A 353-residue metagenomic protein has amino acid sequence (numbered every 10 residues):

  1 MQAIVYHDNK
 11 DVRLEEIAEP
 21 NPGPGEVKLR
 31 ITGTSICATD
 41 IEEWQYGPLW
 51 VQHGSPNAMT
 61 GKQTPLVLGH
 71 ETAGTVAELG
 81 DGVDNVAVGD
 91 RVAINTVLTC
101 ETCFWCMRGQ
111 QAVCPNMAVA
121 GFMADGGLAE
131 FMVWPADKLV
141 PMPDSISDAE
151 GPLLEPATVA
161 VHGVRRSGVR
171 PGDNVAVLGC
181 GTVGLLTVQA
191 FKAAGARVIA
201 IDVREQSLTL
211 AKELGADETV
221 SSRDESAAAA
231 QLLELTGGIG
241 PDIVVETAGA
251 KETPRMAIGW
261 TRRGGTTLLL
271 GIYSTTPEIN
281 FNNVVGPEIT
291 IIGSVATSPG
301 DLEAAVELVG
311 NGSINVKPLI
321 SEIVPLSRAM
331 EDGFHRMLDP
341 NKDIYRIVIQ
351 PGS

Functional and structural regions predicted by a protein language model:
P20-T34, L49-F104, P143-S145: Glycine-rich beta-strand-centered segment in the early N-terminal region that forms part of a ligand/cofactor-binding
A58-H70, L98-L178, L208, K317: NAD(P)H dinucleotide-binding glycine-rich loop of Rossmann-like/cofactor-binding domains, especially the beta1-alpha1
R91, N174, I243, G265-T266 (+1 more regions): Short glycine-centered segments of the SAM/dcSAM-binding site in methyltransferase folds
N174-C180, K192-M256: Adenosine-nucleotide cofactor-binding segment
G184-L185: N-terminal Rossmann-fold NAD(P) dinucleotide-binding loop
R255-G259, P299-S353: C-terminal hydrophobic helical "lid"/dimerization subdomain of Rossmann-like NAD(P)H-dependent oxidoreductases
T261-R263: Helix-to-beta-strand junctions that scaffold the AdoMet/dcAdoMet cofactor pocket in Class I SAM-dependent enzymes
G271-E288, V306: Rossmann-fold NAD(P)-binding glycine/threonine-rich loop
